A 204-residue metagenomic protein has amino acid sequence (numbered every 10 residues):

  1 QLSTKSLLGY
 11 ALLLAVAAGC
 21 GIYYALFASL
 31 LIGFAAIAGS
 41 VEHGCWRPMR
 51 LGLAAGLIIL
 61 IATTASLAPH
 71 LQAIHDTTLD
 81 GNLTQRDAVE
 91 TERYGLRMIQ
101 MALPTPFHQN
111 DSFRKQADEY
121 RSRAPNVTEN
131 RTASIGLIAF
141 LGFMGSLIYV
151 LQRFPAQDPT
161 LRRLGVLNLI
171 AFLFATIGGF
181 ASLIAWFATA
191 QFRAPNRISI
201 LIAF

Functional and structural regions predicted by a protein language model:
Q1, A35-W46, S146-A156: Structural signal for the C-terminal ends of transmembrane alpha-helices and the immediately following loop
Q1-A15: Short hydrophobic alpha-helices at membrane interfaces in multi-pass membrane enzymes
A15-Y24, I177: Transmembrane helix irregularities
A28-A35, L141-G145, S199-F204: Hydrophobic cores of alpha-helical transmembrane segments in multi-pass inner/ER membrane proteins, independent
A28-L60: Perimembrane helix-loop-helix junctions
L57-I74, F172-F174: Transmembrane signal-anchor helices characteristic of membrane glycosylation enzymes that use polyprenol
L67-V150: Periplasmic/ER-lumenal interhelical loops and adjacent helix-loop junctions in multi-pass membrane proteins
L83-E90, Q116-I135, D158-F204: Membrane-helix boundary/interfacial segments in multi-pass membrane proteins
